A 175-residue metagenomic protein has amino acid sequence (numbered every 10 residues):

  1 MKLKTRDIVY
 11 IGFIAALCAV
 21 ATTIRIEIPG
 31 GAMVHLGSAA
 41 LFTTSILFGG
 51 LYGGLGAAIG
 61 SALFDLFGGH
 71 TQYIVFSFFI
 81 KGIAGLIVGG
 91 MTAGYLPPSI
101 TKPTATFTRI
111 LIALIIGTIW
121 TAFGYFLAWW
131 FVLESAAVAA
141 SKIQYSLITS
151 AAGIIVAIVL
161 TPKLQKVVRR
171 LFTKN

Functional and structural regions predicted by a protein language model:
M1-N175: Loop-helix junctions at membrane interfaces
